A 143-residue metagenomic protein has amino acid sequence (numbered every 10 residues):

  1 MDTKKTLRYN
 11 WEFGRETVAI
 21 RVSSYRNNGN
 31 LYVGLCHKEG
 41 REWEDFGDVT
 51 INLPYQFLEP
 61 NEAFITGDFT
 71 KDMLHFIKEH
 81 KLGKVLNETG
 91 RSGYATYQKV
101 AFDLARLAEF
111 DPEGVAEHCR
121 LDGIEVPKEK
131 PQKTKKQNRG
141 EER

Functional and structural regions predicted by a protein language model:
M1-G40: OB-fold ssDNA-binding interfaces and closely related basic DNA-contact patches used across DNA replication/repair
D2, R26, E44, K78 (+2 more regions): A generic structural signal for short, non-catalytic loop/turn and secondary-structure boundary residues
V18, K38, Y94-Y97, P127: Intrinsically disordered, low-complexity, compositionally biased regions/tails
G34-K81: Acidic, aromatic-enriched beta-alpha/helix-loop junctions
G67-H118: Short, compact, well-ordered microdomains
A116-Q132: Short, cationic low-complexity segments
K135-R143: Non-Sec secretion/translocation targeting segments of pathogen effectors
